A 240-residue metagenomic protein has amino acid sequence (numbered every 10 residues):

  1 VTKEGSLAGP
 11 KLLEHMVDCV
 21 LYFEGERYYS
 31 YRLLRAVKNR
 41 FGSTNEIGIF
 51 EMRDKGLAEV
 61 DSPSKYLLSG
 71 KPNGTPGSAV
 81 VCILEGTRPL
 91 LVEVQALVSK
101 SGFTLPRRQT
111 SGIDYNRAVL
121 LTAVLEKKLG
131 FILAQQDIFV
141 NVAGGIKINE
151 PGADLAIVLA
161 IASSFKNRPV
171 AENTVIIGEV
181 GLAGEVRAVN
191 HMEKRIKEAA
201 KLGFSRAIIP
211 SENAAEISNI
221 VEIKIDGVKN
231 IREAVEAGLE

Functional and structural regions predicted by a protein language model:
V1-K11, H15-E240: Peripheral, non-AAA+ core regions of ATP-driven protein-machinery
